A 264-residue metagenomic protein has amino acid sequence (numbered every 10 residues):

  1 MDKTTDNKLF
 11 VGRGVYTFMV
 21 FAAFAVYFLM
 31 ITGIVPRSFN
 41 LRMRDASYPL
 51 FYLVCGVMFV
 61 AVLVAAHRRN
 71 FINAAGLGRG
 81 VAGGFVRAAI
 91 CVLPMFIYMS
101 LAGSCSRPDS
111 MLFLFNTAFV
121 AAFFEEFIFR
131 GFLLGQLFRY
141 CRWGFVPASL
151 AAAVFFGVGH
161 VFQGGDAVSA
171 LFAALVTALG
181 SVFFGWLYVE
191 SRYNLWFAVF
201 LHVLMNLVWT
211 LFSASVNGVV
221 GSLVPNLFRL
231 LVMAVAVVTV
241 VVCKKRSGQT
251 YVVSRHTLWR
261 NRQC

Functional and structural regions predicted by a protein language model:
M1-F10, F71-N73: Short, Lys/Arg-rich, polar N-terminal cytosolic tail immediately upstream of the first transmembrane signal-anchor
V11-A65, R87-A88, L112-F113, T117 (+1 more regions): Alpha-helical transmembrane segments in multi-pass membrane proteins
G14-F18, F85-A89, F115, V146-A151 (+3 more regions): Hydrophobic alpha-helical transmembrane segments
C91, F145-V161, S181: Small-polar-interrupted transmembrane alpha-helices in polytopic inner-membrane proteins
M99-L112, V161-A170, V216-L223: Membrane-interface helix caps and helix-loop-helix hairpins in membrane proteins
F127-A151, W186-Y193: Membrane-interface helix/loop boundary segments of multi-pass membrane proteins
F172-L230: Functionally important transmembrane alpha-helices
Q249-C264: Short, highly charged, low-complexity non-transmembrane loops/tails of multi-pass membrane proteins
